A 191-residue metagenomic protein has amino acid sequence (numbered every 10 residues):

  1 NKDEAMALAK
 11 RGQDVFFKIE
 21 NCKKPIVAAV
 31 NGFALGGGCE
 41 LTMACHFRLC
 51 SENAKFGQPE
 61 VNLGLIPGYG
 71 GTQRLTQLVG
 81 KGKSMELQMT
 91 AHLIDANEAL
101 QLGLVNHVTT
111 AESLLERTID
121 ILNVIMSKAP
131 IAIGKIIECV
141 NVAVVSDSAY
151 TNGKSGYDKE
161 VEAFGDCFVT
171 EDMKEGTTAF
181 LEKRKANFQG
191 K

Functional and structural regions predicted by a protein language model:
N1, G80, T110-A111: Helix-capping/helix-break motifs at membrane-protein junctions, especially on the cytosolic side just before or after
N1-N31, D158: An acidic, glycine-rich surface segment that forms the CoA-thioester-binding/catalytic face of crotonase-fold enzymes
A5, G12, T72, K81-S84 (+5 more regions): A general structural signal for well-ordered alpha-helical segments in protein cores
M6-Q13, G36, I66, L93 (+1 more regions): Glycine-rich phosphate-binding loop at the start of an alpha helix
D14-N21, A29, L35-M89, L102 (+1 more regions): CoA-thioester-processing core
L49-A54, A96, V105-K159, G165 (+2 more regions): C-terminal long alpha-helix characteristic of the crotonase
G176-K191: Short, basic/aromatic-enriched C-terminal tail that caps enzymatic domains
